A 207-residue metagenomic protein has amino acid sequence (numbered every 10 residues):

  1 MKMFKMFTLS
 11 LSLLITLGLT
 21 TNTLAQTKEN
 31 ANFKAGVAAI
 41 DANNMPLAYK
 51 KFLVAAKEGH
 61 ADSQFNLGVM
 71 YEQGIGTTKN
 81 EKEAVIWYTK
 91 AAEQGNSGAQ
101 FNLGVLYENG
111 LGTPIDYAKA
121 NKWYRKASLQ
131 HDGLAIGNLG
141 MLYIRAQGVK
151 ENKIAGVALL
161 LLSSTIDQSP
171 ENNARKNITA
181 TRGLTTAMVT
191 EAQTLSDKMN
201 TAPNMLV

Functional and structural regions predicted by a protein language model:
S10-G18: Bacterial N-terminal signal peptides
T20-A25: Sec/Tat signal peptide C-region and signal peptidase I cleavage site
T27, I40-N44, K57-A61, Q73-I75 (+8 more regions): Short helix-capping/linker turns of helical repeat alpha-solenoids
K28-E29, A35, P170-V207: Terminal, low-structured helical/coil segments at or just beyond the last alpha-helical repeat
A31-I40, K51, N66-Q73, N102-N109 (+2 more regions): Hydrophobic face of amphipathic alpha-helices that form TPR/SEL1-like repeat modules and related alpha-solenoid
V54-A55, K90-A91, K126-A127, S163: Canonical positions in the second alpha-helix
